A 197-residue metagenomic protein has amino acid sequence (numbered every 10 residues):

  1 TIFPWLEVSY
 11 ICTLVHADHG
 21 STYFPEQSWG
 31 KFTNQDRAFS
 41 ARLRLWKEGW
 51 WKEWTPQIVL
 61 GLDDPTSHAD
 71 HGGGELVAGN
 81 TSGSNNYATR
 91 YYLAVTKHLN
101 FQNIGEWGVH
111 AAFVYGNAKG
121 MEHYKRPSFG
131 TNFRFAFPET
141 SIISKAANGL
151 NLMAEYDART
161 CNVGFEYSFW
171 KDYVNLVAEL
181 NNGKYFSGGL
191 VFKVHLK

Functional and structural regions predicted by a protein language model:
T1-W5, R37-E48, L60, Y91-F101 (+4 more regions): Feature captures outer-membrane beta-barrel proteins of Gram-negative bacteria and organelles
T1-Y87, Y91, L99-Q102, F137-E139 (+2 more regions): Transmembrane beta-barrel domains of Gram-negative outer membranes and organellar outer membranes
Y10-C12, I58-D64, V109-Y115, L152-A158 (+1 more regions): Transmembrane beta-barrel strands of outer-membrane/channel proteins
Q27-G30, N80-S84, G116-M121, L152-M153 (+1 more regions): Outer-membrane beta-barrel domain signature
D70-E75, I104-G108, M121-Y124: A short secondary-structure junction signal
A88-Y91, T96-K97, E106-G116: Active-site cradle of extracellular carbohydrate-active enzymes
G149: Active-site lining segments that contact anionic ligands and/or coordinate catalytic metals
